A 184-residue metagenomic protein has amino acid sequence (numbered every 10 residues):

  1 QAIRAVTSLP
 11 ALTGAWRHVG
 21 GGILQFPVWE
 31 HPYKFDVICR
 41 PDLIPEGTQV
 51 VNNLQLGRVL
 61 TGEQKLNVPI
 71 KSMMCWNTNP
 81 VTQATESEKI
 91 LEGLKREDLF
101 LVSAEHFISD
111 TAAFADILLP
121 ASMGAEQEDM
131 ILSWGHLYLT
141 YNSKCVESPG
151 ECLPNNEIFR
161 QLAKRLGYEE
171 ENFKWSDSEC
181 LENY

Functional and structural regions predicted by a protein language model:
Q1, P27-E30, E182-Y184: Substrate-binding/catalytic subdomain of NAD(P)-dependent oxidoreductase enzymes
Q1-A2, L66-N67, E151-L153: Structural motif
A2-A11, L162: Basic, amphipathic alpha-helical segments enriched in Lys/Arg and hydrophobic/aromatic residues
A5, I90, N155-I158: Stable alpha-helical elements in mature extracytoplasmic
T7-F114, S122-M130, N142: Extended redox/cofactor-interaction regions of prokaryotic respiratory oxidoreductases
A125, L137-P149: Short beta-alpha connecting loops at secondary-structure transitions that line or flank enzyme active sites
C145-Y184: N-terminal leader/propeptide and maturation segments of large enzyme subunits in energy/redox metabolism and hydrolases
